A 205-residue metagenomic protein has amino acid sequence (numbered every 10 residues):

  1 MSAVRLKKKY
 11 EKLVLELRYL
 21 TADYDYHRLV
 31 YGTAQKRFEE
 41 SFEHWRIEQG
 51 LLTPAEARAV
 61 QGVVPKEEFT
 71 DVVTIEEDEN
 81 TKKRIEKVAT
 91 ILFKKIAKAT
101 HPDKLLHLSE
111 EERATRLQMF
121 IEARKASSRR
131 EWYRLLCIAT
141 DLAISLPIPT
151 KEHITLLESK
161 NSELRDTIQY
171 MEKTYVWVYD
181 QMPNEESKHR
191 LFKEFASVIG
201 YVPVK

Functional and structural regions predicted by a protein language model:
M1-K205: C-terminal accessory/regulatory regions appended to core domains
